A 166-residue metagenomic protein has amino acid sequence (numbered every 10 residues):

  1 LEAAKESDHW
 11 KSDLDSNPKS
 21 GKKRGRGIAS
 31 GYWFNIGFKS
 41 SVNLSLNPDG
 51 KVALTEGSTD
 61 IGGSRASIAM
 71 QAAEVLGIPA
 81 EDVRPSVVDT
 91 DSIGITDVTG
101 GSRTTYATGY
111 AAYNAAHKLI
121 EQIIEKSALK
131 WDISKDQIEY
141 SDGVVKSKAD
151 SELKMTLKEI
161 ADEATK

Functional and structural regions predicted by a protein language model:
L1-L76, V88-K166: Cofactor-centric catalytic regions
E81-V87: Generic long, charged, amphipathic alpha-helical segments
